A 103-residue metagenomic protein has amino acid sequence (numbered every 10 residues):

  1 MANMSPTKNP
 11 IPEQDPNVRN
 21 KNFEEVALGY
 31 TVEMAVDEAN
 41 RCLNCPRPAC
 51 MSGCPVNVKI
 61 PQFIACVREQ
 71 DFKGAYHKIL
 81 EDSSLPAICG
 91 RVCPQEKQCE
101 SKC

Functional and structural regions predicted by a protein language model:
M1-K102: Ferredoxin-type iron-sulfur electron-transfer modules and their immediate structural context
